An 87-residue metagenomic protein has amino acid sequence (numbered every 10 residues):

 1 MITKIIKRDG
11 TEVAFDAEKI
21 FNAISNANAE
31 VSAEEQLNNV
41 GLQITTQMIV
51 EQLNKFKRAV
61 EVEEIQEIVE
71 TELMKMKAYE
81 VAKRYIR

Functional and structural regions predicted by a protein language model:
M1-R87: Long, C-terminal-biased catalytic regions of enzyme "large/alpha" subunits
